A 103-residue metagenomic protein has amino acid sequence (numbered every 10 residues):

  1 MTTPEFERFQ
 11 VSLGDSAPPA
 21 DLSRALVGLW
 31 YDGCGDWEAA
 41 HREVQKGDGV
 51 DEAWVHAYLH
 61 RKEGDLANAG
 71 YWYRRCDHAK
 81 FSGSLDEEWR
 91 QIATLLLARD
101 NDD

Functional and structural regions predicted by a protein language model:
M1-D51, H60-E63, A67-G70, R74-D103: N-terminal alpha-helical interaction modules that lie
